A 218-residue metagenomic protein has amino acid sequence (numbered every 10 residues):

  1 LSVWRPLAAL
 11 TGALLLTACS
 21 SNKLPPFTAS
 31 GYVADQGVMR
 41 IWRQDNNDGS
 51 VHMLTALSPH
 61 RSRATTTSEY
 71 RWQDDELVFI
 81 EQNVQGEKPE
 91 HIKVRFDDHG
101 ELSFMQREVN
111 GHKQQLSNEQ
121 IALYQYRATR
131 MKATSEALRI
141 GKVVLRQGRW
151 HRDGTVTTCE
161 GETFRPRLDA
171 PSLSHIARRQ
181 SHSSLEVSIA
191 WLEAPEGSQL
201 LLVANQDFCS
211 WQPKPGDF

Functional and structural regions predicted by a protein language model:
L1-A8: Bacterial N-terminal signal peptides that target proteins for export
L15-A18: C-terminal motif of bacterial Sec signal peptides marking the signal peptidase cleavage site
S20-N22: Bacterial signal peptide processing site
M39-R71: Post-signal-peptide N-terminal segment of Sec-exported extracytoplasmic proteins
Q85-I140: Surface-exposed, polar helix/loop patches in the mature regions of secreted/periplasmic/lumenal proteins that form
E136-T157: Structural detector for short beta-strands of small beta-barrel domains
L173-I189: Short nucleic-acid-contacting surface segments enriched for D/E, G, S/T with interspersed K/R
A194-F218: OB-fold/S1-family single-stranded nucleic acid-binding modules
